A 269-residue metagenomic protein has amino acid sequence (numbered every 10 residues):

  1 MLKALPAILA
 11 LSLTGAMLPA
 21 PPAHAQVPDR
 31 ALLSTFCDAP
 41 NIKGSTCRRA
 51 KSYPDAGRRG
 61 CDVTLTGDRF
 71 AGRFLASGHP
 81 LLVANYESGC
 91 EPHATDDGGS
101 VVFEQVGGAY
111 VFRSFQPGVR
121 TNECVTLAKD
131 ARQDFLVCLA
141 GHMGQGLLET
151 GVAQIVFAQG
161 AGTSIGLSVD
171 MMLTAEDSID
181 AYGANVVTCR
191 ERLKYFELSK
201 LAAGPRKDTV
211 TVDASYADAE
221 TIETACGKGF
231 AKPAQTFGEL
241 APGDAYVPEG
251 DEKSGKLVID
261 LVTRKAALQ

Functional and structural regions predicted by a protein language model:
M1-A4: Positively charged n-region of N-terminal signal peptides that target proteins for export
P6-A16: Bacterial N-terminal signal peptides
P22-A50, G144-Q269: Acidic, small-residue rich beta-repeat scaffolds with periodic aromatic anchors
H24-Q116, G243-Q269: Terminal domain-start segments
V63-A76, V119-V137, Y195-A202: Beta-propeller blade termini
R73-E87, K129-H142, Q154, A203-S215: Acidic/hydrophobic-patterned starts of short beta strands in beta-sheet-rich repeat architectures
N85-A94, Q105-G107, A140-G144, D213-E223: Short, flexible beta-strand-to-coil junctions
E91, V101-T150: Extracellular-facing segments of soluble proteins and assemblies that are Gly/Ser/Thr-biased and enriched in aromatics
